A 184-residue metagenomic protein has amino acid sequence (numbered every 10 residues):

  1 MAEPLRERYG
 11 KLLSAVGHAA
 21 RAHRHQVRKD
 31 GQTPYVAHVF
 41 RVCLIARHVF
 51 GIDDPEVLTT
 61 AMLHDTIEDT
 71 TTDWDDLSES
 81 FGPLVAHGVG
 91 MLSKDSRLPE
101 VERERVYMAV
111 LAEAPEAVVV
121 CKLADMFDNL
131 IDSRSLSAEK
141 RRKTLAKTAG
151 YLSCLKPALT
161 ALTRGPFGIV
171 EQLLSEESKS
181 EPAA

Functional and structural regions predicted by a protein language model:
M1-A184: Active-site helical microenvironments for divalent-metal-assisted chemistry
